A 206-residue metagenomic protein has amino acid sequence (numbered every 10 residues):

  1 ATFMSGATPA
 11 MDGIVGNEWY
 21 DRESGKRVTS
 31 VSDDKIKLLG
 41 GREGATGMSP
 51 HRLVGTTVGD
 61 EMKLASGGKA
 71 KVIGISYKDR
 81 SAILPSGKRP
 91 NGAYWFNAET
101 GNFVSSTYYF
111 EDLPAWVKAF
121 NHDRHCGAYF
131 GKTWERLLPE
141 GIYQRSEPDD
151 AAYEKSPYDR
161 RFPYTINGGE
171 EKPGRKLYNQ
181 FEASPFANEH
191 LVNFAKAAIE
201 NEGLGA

Functional and structural regions predicted by a protein language model:
A1-G6: N-terminal cofactor/phosphate-binding cores enriched in small/glycine residues, especially glycine-rich loops such as
A7-T8, G13-G205: His/Asp/Glu-rich, glycine-adjacent segments that coordinate divalent cations and/or stabilize oxyanion chemistry on
